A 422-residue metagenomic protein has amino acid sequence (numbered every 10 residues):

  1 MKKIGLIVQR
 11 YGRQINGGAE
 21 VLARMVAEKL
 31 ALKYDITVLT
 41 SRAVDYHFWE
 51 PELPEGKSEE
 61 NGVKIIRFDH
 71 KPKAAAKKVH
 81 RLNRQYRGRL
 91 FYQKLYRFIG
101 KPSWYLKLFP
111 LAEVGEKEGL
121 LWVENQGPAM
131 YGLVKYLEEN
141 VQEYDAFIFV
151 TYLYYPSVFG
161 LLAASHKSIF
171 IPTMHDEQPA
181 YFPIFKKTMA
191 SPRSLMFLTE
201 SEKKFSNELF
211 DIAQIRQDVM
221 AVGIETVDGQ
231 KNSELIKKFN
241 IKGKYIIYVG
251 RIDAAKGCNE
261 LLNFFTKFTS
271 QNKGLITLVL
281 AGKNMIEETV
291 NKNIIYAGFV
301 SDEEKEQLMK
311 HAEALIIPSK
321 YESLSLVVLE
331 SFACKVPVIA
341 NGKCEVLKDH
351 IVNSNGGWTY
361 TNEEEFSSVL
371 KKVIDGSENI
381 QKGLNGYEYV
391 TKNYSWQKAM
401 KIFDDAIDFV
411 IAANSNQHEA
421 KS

Functional and structural regions predicted by a protein language model:
I65, G282-Q307, A314: Nucleotide-activated donor-binding/catalytic signature segment of Leloir-type glycosyltransferases, i.e., the conserved
K167-Q178, F185-K231, I241, Y248: Donor nucleotide-sugar binding/catalytic pocket of nucleotide-sugar-dependent glycosyltransferases
F239-K256, L262-T266: Conserved donor-binding/catalytic core segment of Leloir-type glycosyltransferases
T289, K343-S354, T359: Short acidic/histidine- and often glycine-rich active-site loop of Leloir-type glycosyltransferases that engages
K320: Aromatic "clamp/platform" in nucleotide-sugar-dependent glycosyltransferases that forms part of the donor/acceptor
P337-N341: Short hydrophobic beta-strand element within catalytic cores of glycosyltransferases and related nucleotide-activated
H350, E378-N393, A399-D405: A short, well-ordered alpha-helix in the C-terminal region of glycosyltransferases
N353-E364, K372-S377: Conserved acidic donor-binding segment of nucleotide-sugar-dependent glycosyltransferases
